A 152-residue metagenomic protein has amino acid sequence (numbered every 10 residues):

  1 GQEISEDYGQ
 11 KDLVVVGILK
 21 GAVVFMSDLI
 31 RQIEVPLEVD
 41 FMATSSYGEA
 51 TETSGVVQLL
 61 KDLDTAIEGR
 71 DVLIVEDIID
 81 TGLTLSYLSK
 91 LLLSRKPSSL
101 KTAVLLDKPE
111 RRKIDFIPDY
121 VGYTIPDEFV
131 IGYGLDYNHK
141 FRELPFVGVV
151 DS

Functional and structural regions predicted by a protein language model:
G1-S152: PRPP-associated nucleotide enzymes
